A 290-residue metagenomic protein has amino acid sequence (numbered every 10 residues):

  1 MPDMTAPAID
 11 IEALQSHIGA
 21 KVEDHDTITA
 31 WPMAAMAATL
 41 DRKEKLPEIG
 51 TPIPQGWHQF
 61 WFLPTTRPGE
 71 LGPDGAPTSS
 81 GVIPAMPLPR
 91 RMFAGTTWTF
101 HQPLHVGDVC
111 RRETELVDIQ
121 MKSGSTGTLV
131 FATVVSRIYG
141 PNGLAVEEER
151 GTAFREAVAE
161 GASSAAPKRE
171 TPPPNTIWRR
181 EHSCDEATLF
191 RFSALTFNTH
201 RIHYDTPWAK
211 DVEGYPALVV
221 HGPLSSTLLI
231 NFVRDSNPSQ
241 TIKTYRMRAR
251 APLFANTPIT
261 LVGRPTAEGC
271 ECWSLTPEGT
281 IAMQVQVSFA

Functional and structural regions predicted by a protein language model:
P2-K21, F93-C184, P252-A290: HotDog/MaoC-like acyl-thioester-processing domains
P2-V109: Hydrophobic, proline/glycine-rich low-complexity stretches
P7-P52, A165-S225, F232-D235: A contiguous, surface-exposed recognition patch within enzymatic or periplasmic domains that forms
I18, P32, P64-T66, T96 (+9 more regions): Solvent-exposed, flexible loop/coil residues
G56, T133, E147, I242-T244: Hydrophobic residues on conserved beta-strands that form the core of alpha/beta folds
H203-Q286: Catalytic-pocket segment enriched in acidic/His residues
